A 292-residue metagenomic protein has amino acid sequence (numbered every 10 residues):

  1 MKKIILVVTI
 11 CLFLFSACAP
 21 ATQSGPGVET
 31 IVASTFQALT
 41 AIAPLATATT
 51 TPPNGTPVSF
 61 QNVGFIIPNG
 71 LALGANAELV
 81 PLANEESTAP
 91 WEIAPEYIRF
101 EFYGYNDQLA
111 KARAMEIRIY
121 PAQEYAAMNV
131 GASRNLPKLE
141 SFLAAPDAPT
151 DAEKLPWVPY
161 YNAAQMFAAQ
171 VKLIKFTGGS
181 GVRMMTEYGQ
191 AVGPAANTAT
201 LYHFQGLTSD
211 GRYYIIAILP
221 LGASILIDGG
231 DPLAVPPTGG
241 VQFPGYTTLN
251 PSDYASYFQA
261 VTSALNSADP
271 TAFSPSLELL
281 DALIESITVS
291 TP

Functional and structural regions predicted by a protein language model:
M1-R99, A148-P149, F176-R183, L279-D281 (+1 more regions): Intrinsically disordered, low-complexity Ser/Thr/Pro-rich tracts
G25, E29, P53-T56, W91 (+4 more regions): Intrinsic-disorder-associated interaction segments
P53, E86-T88, F100-N106, A168-I174 (+1 more regions): Intrinsically disordered, low-complexity boundary segments flanking structured domains
V58, L71, L221-P292: Surface-exposed amphipathic alpha-helical segments
L79-E92, A191-A199, I225-F243: Low-complexity, polar-biased intrinsically disordered regions enriched in Pro/Ser/Thr/Gly
E92-L155, A217-L221, I225-L226: A short acidic-to-branched-hydrophobic micro-motif
A126-F167, V171, V241-Q259, F273: Low-complexity, serine/threonine/proline-enriched polar segments
A148-R212, I218-I227: Signature of long, low-cysteine stretches enriched in small and polar/charged residues
